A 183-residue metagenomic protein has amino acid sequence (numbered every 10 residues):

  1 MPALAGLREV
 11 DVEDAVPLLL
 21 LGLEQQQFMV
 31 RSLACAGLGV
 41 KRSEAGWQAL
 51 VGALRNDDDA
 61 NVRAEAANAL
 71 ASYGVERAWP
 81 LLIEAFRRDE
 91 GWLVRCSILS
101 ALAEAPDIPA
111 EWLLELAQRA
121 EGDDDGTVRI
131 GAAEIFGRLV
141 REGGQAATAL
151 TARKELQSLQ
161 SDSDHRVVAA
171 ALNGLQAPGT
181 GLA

Functional and structural regions predicted by a protein language model:
M1-P2, P17, S32, Q48 (+4 more regions): Alpha-solenoid HEAT/ARM repeat scaffold
P2-E9: Alpha-helical segment of the N-proximal tetratricopeptide repeat
D11-E24, S43-R55, V75-R88, D107-A120 (+2 more regions): Amphipathic alpha-helical scaffolding segments comprising HEAT/armadillo-like alpha-solenoid repeats
E13, F28-M29, E44, D58-N61 (+5 more regions): Alpha-helix N-cap/helix-start positions at coil->helix boundaries
E90-W92, C96, S100-D107, G126: Alpha-helical adaptor scaffolds
